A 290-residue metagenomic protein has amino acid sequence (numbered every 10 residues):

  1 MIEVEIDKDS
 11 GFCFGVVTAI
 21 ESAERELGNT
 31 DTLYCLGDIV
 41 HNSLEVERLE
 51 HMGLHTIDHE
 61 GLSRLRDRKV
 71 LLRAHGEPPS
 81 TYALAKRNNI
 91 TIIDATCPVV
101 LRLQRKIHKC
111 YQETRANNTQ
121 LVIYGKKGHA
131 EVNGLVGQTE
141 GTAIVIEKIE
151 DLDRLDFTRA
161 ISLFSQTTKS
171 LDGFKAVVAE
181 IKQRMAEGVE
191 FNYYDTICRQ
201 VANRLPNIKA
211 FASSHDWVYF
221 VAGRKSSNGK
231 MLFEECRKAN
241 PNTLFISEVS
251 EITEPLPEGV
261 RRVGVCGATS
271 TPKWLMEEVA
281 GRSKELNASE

Functional and structural regions predicted by a protein language model:
M1-E290: The feature marks the mature, well-folded catalytic cores of soluble enzymes
